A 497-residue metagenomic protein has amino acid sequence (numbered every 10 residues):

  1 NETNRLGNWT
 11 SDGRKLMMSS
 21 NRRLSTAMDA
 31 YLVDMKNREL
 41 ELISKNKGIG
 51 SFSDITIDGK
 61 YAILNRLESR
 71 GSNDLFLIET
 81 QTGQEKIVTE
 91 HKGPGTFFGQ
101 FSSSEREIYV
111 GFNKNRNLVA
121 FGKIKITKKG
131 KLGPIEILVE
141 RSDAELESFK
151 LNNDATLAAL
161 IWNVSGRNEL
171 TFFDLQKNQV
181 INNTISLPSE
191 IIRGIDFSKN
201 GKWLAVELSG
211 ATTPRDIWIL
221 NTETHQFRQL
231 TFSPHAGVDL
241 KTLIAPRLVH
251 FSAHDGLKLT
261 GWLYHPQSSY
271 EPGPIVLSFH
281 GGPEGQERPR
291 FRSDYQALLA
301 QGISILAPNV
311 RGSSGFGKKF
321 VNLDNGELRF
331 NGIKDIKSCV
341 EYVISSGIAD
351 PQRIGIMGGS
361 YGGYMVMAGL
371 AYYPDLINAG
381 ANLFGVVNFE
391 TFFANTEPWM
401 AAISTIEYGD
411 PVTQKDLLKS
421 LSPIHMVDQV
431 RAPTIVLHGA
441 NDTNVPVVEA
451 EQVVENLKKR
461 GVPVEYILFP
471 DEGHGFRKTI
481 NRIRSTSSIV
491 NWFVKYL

Functional and structural regions predicted by a protein language model:
N1-R22, A30, K45-R66, G71-L75 (+8 more regions): Conserved beta-propeller blade repeats
S25-Y31, G71-F76, N117-K123, G166-F172 (+1 more regions): Structural motif
D34-R38, E79-G83, I126-K129, D174-N178 (+1 more regions): Short loop/turn segments that connect beta-strands within beta-propeller blades
E41, K86, G133, I181-N182 (+1 more regions): A structural motif specific to WD40 beta-propellers
D196-F197, G201-E223, V387: Structured, non-catalytic alpha/beta "coupling" segments that mediate domain-domain communication and provide generic
T224-Q226, T231-S360, Y372, V387 (+1 more regions): Cap/lid segment of the alpha/beta-hydrolase catalytic domain
P308-L497: Active-site-proximal cap/loop segments of hydrolase catalytic domains
